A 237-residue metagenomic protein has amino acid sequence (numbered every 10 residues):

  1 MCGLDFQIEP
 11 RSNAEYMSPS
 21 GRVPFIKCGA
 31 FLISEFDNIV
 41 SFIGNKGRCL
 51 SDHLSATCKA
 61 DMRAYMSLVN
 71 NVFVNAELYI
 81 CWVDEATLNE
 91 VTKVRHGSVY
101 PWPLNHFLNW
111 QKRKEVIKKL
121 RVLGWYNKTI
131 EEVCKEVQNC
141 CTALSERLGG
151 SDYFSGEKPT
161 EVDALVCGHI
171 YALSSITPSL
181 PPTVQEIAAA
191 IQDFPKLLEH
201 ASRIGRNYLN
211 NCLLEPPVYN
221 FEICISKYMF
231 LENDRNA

Functional and structural regions predicted by a protein language model:
M1-W110, F154, A237: GST-like domain detector, emphasizing the conserved glutathione-binding G-site in the N-terminal thioredoxin-like
C2, C28, C49, C58 (+6 more regions): Generic recognition of cysteine residues
D5, L32, N45, C49 (+6 more regions): Short amphipathic alpha-helical interaction elements and helix-loop-helix interfaces that mediate dimerization
I8-E15, P159, L214-E222: Acidic carboxylate-rich catalytic motifs and surrounding loops in phosphoryl-/glycosyl-chemistry enzymes
N75-E199, A237: GST-like fold's C-terminal all-alpha helical module
S202-A237: C-terminal helix/juxtamembrane-tail motif
